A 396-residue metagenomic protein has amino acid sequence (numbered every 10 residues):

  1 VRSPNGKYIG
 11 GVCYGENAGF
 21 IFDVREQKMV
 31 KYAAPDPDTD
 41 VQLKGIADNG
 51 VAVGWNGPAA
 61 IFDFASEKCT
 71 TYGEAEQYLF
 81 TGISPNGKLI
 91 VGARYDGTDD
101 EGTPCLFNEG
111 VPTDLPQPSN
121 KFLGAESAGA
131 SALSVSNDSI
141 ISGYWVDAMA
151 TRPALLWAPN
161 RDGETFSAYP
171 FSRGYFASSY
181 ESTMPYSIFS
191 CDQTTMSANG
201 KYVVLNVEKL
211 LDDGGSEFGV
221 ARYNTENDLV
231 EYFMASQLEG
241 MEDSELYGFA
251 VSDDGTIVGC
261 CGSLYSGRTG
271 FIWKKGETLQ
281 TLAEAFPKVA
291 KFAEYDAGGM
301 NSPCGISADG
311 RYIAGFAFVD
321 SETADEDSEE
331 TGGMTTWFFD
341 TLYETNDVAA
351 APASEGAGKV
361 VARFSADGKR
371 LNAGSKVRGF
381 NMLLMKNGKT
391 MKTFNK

Functional and structural regions predicted by a protein language model:
V1-E344: Conserved "turn/edge" positions that cap or connect secondary-structure elements within repeat/scaffolded domains
D347-K396: C-terminal outer-membrane/trafficking sorting elements
